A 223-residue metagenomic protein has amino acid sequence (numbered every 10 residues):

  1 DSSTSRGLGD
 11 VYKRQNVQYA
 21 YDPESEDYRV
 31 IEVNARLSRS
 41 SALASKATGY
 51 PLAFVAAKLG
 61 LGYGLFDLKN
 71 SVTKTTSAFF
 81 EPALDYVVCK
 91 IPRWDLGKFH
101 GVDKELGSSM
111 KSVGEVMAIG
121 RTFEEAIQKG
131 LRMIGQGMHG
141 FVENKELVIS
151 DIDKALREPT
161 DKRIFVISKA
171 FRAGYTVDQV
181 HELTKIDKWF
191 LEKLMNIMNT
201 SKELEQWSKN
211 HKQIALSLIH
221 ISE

Functional and structural regions predicted by a protein language model:
D1-Y12, I219-E223: Single conserved hydrophobic/aromatic residue that forms the stacking wall/gate of nucleotide- or nucleobase-binding
S5-I214: ATP-dependent carboxylate activation and anion-phosphoryl transfer catalytic cores that bind Mg-ATP to form
